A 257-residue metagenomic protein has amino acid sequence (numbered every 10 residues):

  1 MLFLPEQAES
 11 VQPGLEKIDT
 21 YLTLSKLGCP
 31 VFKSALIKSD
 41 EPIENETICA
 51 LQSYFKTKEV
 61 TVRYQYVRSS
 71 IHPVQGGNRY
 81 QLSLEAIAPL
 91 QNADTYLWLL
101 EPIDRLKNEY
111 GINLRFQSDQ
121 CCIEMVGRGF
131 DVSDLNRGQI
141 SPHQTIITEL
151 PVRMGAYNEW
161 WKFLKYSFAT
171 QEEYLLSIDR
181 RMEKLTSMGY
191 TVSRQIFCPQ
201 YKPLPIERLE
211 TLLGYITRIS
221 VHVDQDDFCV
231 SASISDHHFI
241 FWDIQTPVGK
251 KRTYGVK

Functional and structural regions predicted by a protein language model:
M1-K257: Nucleotide/phosphate-binding sheet-loop regions of phosphoryl- and nucleotidyl-transfer enzymes
